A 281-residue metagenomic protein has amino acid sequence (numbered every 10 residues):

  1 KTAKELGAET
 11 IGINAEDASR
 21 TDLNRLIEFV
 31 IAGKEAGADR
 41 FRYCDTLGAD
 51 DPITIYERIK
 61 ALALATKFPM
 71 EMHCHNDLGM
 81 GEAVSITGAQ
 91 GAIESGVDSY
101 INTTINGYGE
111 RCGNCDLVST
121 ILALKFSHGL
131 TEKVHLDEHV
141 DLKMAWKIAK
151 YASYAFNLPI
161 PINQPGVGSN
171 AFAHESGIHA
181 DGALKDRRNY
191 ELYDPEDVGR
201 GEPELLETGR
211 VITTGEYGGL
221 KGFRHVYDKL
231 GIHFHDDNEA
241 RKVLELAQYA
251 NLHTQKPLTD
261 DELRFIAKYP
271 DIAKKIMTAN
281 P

Functional and structural regions predicted by a protein language model:
K1-F68, I86-D98: Alpha/beta enzyme core
G12-N14, R40-R42, E71-H73, Y100-T104 (+2 more regions): Structured core elements
N14-A15, C44, C74, N163-Q164 (+1 more regions): Short loop/turn and capping residues at structural boundaries
G33, C112, G215-G219: A generic short alpha-helical patch detector that favors 3-5-residue windows in or near N-terminal regions
L47-E191: Catalytic alpha/beta core domains of metabolic enzymes, predominantly
L122, T131-P281: A mid-to-C-terminal "edge-of-domain" accessory segment
